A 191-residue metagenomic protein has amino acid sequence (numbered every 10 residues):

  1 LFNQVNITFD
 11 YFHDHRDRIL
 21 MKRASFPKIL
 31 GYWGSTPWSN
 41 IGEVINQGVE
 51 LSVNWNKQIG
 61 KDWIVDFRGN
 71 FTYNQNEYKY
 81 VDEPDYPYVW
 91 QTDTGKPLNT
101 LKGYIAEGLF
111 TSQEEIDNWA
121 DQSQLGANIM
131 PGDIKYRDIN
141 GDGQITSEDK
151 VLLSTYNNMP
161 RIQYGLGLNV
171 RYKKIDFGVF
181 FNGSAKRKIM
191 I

Functional and structural regions predicted by a protein language model:
L1-L101, K173: Extracellular/periplasmic, surface-exposed regions of secreted and cell-surface proteins
D10-H13, W55, D149, V179-A185: Active-site proximal loops enriched in glycine and acidic residues that flank catalytic Cys/His/Asp and coordinate
Y32-G34, E50, D149, Y156 (+1 more regions): Generic alpha-helix detector with strongest preference for long hydrophobic helices that associate with membranes
N56-N158, I189: Conserved small-residue
R171-I191: C-terminal beta-signal and adjacent terminal beta-strands/loops of Gram-negative outer-membrane beta-barrel proteins
